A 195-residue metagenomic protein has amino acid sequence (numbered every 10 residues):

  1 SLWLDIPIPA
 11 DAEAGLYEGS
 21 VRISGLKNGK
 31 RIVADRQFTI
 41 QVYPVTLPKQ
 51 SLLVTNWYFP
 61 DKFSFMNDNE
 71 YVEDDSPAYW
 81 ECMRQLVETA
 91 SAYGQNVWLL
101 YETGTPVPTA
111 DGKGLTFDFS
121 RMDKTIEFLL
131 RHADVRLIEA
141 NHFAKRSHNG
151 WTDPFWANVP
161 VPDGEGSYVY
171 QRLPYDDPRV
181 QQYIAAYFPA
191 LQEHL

Functional and structural regions predicted by a protein language model:
S1-L4: Surface-exposed binding patches on compact interaction domains or structured appendages
P7, E18-G25, I32, R36-L195: Aromatic-lined carbohydrate-binding surfaces of glycoside hydrolases
A10-A14: Surface-exposed loops/turns
